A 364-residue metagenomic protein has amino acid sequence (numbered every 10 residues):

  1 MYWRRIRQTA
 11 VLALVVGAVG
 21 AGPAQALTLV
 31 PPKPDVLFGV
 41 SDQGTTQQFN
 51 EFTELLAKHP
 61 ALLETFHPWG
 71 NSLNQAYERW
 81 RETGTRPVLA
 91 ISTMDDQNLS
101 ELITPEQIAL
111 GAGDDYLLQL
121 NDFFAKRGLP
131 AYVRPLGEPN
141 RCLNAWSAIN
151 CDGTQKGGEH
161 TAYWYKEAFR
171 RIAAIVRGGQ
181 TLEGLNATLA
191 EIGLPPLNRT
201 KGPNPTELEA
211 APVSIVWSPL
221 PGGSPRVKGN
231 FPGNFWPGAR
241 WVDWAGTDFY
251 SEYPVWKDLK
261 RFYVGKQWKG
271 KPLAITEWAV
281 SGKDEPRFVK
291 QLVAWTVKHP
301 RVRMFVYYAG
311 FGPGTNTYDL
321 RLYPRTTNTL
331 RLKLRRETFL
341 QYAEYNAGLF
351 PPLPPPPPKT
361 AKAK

Functional and structural regions predicted by a protein language model:
M1-A26: Secretory targeting and sorting signals
L27-G44, A131, P272-T360: Substrate-binding cleft of secreted/luminal carbohydrate-active enzymes
T28-D115, V280, V306: N-terminal substrate-binding region of glycoside hydrolase catalytic domains
L37-V40, P60-F66, R86-I91, A131-P135 (+4 more regions): Structural recognition of the beta-strand scaffold that forms the well-ordered cores of secreted hydrolase catalytic
Q43-F52, G70-R79, D115-L120, T200-P203 (+3 more regions): Alpha-helical scaffolding within the catalytic cores of extracellular/periplasmic polymer-degrading hydrolases
S72-S92, P237-E285: Glycoside hydrolase catalytic-domain groove-lining segments
Q75-L197, A210-P212, F305-Y308, T317-E337 (+1 more regions): Substrate-binding cleft of extracellular glycoside hydrolase catalytic domains
E191-A211, I215-D248: Substrate-binding cleft/loops of secretory-pathway carbohydrate-active enzymes
